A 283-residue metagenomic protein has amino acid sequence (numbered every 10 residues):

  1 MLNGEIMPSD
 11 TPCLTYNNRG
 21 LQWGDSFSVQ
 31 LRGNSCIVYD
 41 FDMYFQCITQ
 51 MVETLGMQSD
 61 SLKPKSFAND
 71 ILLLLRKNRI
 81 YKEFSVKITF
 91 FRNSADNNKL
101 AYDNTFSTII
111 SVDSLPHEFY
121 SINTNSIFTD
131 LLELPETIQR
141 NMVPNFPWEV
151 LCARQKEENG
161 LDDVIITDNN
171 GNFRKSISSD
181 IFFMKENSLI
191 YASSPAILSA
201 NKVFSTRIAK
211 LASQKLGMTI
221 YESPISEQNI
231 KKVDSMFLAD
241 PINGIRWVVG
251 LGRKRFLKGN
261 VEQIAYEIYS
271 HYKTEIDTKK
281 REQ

Functional and structural regions predicted by a protein language model:
M1-L73, K99-Q283: Helix-start/capping segments and mature chain N-termini
K77-F90, N97: Ordered, amphipathic secondary-structure segments that act as subunit-interaction surfaces in large macromolecular
